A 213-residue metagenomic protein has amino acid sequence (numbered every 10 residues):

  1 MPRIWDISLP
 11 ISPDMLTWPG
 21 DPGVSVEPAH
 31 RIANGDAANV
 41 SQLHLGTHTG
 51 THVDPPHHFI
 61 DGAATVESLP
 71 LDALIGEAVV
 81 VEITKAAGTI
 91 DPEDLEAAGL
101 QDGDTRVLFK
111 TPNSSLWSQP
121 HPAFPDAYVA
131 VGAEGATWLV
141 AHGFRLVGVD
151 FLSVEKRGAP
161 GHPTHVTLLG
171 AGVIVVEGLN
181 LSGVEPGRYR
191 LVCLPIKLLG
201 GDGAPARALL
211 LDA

Functional and structural regions predicted by a protein language model:
M1-A213: Active-/binding-site microenvironments in catalytic and ligand-binding cores
